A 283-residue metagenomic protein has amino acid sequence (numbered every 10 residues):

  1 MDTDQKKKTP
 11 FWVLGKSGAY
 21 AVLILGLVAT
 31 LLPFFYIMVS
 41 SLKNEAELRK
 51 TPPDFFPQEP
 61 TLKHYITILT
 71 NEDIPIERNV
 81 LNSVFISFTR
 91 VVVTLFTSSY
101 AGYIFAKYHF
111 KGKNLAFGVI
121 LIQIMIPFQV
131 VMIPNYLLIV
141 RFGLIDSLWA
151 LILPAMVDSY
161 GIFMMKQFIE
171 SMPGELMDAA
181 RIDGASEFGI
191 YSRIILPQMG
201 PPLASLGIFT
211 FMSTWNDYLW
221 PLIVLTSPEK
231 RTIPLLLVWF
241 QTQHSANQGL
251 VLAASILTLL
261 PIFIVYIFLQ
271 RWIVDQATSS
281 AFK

Functional and structural regions predicted by a protein language model:
D4-F11, G15-K283: A structural signal for multi-pass alpha-helical bundles of membrane permease subunits that mediate small-molecule
